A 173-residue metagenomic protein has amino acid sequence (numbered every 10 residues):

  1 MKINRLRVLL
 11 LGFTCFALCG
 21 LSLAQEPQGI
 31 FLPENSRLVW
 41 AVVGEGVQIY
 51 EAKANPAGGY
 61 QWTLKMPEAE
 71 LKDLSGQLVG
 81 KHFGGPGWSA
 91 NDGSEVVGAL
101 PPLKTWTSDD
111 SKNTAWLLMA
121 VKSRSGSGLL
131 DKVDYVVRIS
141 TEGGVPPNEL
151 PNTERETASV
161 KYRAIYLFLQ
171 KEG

Functional and structural regions predicted by a protein language model:
M1, Y50: Short alpha-helical basic/polar micro-motif
K2-L10: Bacterial N-terminal signal peptides that target proteins for export
L11-C19: Bacterial N-terminal signal peptides
G20-A24: Sec/Tat signal peptide C-region and signal peptidase I cleavage site
Q25-I49, P56-G173: Primary mode marks residue(s) on the alpha4-beta5-alpha5 output face of response regulator receiver
